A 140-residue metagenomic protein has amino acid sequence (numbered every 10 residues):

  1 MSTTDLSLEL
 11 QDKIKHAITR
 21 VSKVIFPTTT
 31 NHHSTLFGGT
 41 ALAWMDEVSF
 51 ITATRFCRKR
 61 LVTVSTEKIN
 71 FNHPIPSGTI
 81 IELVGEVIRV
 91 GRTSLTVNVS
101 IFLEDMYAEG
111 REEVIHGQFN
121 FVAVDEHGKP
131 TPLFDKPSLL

Functional and structural regions predicted by a protein language model:
S2-F37, W44: Catalytic strand-loop segment that frames the active site of acyl-thioester-processing enzymes
T3, L8-T19, P76-S77, I88-L140: HotDog/MaoC-like acyl-thioester-processing domains
S22-I25, N70, N120-V122: Generic structural detector for well-ordered beta-strands
L36-G39, P132-L133: Short, polar loop/linker segments at the starts of domains and inter-domain junctions
G39-K59, D125: Active-site helix/loop of acyl-thioester processing domains in fatty-acid/polyketide metabolism, spanning hotdog-fold
R58-P74, T79: Small beta-barrel nucleic-acid-binding modules, principally OB-folds
